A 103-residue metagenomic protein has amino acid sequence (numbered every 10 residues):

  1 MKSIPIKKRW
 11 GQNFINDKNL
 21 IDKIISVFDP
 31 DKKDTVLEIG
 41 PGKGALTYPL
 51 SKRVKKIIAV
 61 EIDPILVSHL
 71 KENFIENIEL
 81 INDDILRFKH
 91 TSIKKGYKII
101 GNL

Functional and structural regions predicted by a protein language model:
M1-L103: Catalytic cores of RNA-modifying enzymes
